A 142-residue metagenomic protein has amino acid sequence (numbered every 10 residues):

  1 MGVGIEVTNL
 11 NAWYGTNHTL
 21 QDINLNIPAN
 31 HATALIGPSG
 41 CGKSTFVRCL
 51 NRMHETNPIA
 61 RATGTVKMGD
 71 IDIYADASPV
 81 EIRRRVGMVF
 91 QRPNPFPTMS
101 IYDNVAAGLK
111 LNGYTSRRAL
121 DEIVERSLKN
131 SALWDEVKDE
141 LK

Functional and structural regions predicted by a protein language model:
N17-H18, V80: Short coil-to-beta microelement around the adenine-binding A-loop and adjacent beta1/P-loop entry of ABC ATPase
H31, E81-V86, Q91, I123: ABC transporter nucleotide-binding domains
T33-L35, V47: Short hydrophobic beta-strand immediately N-terminal to the Walker A/P-loop
P38, M53, R85, Q91-F96: Catalytic "switch" loops of ABC-type ATPases
V47, N51, I101-L111, D121 (+2 more regions): Short helical segment in ABC ATPase nucleotide-binding domains corresponding to the A-loop/adjacent helical element
I59-R61, D72-G87, L111, R118: ABC ATPase NBD coupling module
T65-D72, G113, R117-K138: Conserved ABC ATPase "signature" region
